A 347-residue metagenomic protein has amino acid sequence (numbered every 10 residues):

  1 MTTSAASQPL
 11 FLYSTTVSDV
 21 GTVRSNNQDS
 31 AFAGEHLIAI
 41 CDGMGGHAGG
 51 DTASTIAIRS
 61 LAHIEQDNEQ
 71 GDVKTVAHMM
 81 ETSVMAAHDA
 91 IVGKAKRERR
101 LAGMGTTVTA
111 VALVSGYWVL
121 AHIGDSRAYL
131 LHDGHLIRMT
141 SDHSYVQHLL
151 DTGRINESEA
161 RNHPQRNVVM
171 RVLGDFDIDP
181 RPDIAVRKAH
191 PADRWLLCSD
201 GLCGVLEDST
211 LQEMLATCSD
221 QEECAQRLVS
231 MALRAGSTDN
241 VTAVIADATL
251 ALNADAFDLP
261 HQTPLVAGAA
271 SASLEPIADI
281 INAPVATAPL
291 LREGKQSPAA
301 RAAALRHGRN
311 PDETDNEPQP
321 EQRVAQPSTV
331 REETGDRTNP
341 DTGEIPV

Functional and structural regions predicted by a protein language model:
M1-V347: PP2C/PPM-type serine/threonine phosphatase catalytic domain
